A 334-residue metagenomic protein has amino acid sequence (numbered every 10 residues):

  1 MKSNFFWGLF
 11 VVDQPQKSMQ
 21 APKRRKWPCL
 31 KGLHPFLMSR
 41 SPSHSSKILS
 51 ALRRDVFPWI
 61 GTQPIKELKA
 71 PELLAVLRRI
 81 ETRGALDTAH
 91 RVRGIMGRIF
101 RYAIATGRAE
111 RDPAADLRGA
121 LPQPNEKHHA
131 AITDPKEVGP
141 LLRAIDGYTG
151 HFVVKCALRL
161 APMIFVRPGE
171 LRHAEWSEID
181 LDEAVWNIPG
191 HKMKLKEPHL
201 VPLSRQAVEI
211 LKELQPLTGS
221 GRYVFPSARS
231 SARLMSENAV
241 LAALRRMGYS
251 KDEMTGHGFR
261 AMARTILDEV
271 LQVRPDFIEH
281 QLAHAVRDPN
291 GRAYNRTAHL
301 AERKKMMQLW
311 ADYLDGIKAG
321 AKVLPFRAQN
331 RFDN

Functional and structural regions predicted by a protein language model:
M1-Q14: Short, surface-exposed polybasic/aromatic micro-patch for ligand or macromolecular engagement
A21-R83, I99-Y102: Basic/aromatic-enriched alpha-helical hairpins
R25-C29, S41-H44, I48, K69 (+10 more regions): Hydrophobic (often cysteine-bearing) scaffold residues that line and stabilize catalytic clefts of nucleotide/cofactor
A51-D55, R79, R91, I95-A105 (+3 more regions): Alpha-helical scaffold segments in carbohydrate-active enzymes
I80-I95, A105, A109-A174, D182 (+3 more regions): Basic, Lys/Arg- and aromatic-enriched nucleic-acid-binding interface segment
R111, S177-V185, K251-E253, Q272-N295 (+2 more regions): Short, polar N-cap/turn motifs at the start of nucleic acid-interacting alpha helices
G139, R143-K155, I164, V201 (+4 more regions): Short, basic (Lys/Arg/His-rich) helix/loop patches that form interaction surfaces in the mid-to-C-terminal regions
M193-K194, R205-G221, P226-A232, V286-P289 (+1 more regions): C-terminal secondary-structure termini that scaffold catalytic or DNA-interacting sites
